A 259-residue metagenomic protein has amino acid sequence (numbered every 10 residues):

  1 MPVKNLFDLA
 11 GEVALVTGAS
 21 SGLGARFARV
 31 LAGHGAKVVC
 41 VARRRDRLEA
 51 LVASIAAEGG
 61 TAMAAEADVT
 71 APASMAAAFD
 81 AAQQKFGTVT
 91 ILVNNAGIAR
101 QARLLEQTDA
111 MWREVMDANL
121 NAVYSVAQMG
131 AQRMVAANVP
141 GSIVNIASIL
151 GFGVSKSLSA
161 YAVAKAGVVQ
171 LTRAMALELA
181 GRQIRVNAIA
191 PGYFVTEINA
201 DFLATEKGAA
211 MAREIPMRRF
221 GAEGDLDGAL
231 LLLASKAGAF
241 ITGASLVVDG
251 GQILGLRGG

Functional and structural regions predicted by a protein language model:
P2-N5, G153, L231, T242-G259: Short C-terminal tail/terminal secondary-structure segment of NAD(P)H-dependent dehydrogenase/reductase domains
V13, S20-S21: Conserved glycine-rich cofactor-binding loop
H34-A50: Conserved glycine-rich Rossmann-like NAD(P)H-binding loop of the short-chain dehydrogenase/reductase
R103-L104, M111-M116, N199, M211: Substrate-binding pocket helix/loop in short-chain dehydrogenase/reductase
A127, A164, T172: Active-site helix of classical SDR
Q132, L177-G181, A239: Alpha-helical segment proximal to the catalytic Tyr-Lys
S148: Residue(s) in the substrate-gating loop at a strand-loop-helix junction that position the organic substrate next
